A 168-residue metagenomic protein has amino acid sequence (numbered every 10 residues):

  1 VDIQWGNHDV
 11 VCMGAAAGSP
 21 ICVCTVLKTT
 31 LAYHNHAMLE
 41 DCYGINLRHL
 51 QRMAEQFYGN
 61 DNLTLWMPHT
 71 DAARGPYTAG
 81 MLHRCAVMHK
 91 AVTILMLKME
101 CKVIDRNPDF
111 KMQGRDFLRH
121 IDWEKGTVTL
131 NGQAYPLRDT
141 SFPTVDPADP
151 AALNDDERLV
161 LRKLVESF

Functional and structural regions predicted by a protein language model:
V1-F168: Feature recognizes metal-dependent phosphohydrolase scaffolds
